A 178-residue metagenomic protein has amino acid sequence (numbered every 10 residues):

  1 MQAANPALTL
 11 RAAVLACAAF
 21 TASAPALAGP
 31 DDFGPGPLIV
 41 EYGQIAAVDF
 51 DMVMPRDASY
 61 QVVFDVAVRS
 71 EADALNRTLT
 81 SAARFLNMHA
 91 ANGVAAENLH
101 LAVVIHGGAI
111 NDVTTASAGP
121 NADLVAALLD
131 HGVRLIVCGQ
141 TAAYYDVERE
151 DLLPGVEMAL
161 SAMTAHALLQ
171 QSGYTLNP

Functional and structural regions predicted by a protein language model:
Q2-A13: Bacterial N-terminal signal peptides that target proteins for export
L15-A19: Hydrophobic helical h-region of N-terminal Sec-dependent signal peptides in bacterial secretory/periplasmic proteins
S23-P25: N-terminal signal peptide c-region/cleavage motif recognized by signal peptidases
G29-Q44, T114-P178: A cross-taxonomic marker for long C-terminal extensions/tails that follow the last structured domain
M54-E71, I105-G108: Acidic/histidine-rich, surface-exposed loop or edge segments in extracytoplasmic proteins
V66-T80, V113: Short, glycine-rich nucleotide/cofactor-binding loops
L75-V94: Histidine-anchored nucleotide/phosphate-binding helix
A95-V113: Acidic helix-start/capping segments at beta-turn-to-alpha-helix junctions
